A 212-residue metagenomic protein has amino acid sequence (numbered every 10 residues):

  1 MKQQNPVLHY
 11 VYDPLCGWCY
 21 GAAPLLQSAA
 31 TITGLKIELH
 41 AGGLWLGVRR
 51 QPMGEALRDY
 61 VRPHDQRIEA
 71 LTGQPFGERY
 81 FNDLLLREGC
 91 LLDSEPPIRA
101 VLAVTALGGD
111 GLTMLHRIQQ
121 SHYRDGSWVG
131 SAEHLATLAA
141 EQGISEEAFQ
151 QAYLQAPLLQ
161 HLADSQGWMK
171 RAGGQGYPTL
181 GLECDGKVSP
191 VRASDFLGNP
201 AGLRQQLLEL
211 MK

Functional and structural regions predicted by a protein language model:
Q3-H9: Extreme N-terminal starter segment of soluble prokaryotic enzymes
H9, G17-W18: Basic, Lys/Arg-rich alpha-helical nucleic-acid-recognition elements, primarily the DNA-binding modules of transcription
H9, Q51, A152: Active-site oxyanion-binding pockets that recognize sulfate/phosphate
Y12: Conserved S-adenosyl-L-methionine
L15, A22-A30, L35, R117-K212: C-terminal cap of thioredoxin/glutaredoxin-like
Y20-H122: Structural alpha/beta surface segment adjacent to cysteine/selenocysteine redox centers across thiol/disulfide enzymes
